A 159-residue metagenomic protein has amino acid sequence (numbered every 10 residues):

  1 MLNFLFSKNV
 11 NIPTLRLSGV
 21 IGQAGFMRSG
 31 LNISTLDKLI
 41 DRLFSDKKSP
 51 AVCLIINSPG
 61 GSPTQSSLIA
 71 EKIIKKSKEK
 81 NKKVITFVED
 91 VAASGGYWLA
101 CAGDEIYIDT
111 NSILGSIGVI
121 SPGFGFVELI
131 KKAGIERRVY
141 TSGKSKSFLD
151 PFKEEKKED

Functional and structural regions predicted by a protein language model:
M1-K82, V91-W98, G103-D159: Small-residue-centered hinge/linker elements
